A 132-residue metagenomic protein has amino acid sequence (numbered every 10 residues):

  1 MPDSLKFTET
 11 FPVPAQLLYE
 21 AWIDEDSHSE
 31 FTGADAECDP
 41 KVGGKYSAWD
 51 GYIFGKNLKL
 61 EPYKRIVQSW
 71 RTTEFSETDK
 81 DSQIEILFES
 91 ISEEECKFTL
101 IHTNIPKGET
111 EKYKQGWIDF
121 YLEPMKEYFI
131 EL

Functional and structural regions predicted by a protein language model:
M1, W49, S76-K80: A generic structural micro-feature
M1-E37: Hydrophobic ligand-binding cavity/cleft-lining segments
K6, G51-G55, D79-I84: Short, surface-exposed coil-to-beta transition loops
A15-Q16, L58-K64, L87-K97, I130-L132: A short, structured loop/turn motif at beta-sheet edges
L18-Y19, H28, Y46, N57 (+4 more regions): Hydrophobic pocket/interface hotspot
C38-E74: Glycine-rich portal/gate segments that line the openings of hydrophobic small-molecule binding cavities
F75-D119: Beta-strand/loop substructures that line and gate deep hydrophobic ligand-binding cavities in soluble
Y121-I130: Short amphipathic alpha-helical signal-transduction/dimerization elements
